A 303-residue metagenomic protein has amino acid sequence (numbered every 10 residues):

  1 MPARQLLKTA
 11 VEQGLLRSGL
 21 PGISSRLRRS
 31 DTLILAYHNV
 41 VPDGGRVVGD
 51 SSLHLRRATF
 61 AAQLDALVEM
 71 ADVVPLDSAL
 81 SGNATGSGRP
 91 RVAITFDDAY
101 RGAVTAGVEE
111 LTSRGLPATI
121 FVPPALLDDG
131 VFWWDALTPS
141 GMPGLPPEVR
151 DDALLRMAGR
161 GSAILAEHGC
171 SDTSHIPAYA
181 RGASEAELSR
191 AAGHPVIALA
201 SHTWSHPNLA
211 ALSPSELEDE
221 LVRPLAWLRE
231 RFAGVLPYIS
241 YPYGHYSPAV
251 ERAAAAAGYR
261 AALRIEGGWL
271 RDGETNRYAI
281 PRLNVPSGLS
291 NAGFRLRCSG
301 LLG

Functional and structural regions predicted by a protein language model:
M1-T95, G102, F132-W133, L137 (+3 more regions): C-terminal active-site subregion of NodB/CE4 polysaccharide deacetylases
L35-V41, T112-H245, R277-I280: Metal-dependent polysaccharide deacetylase catalytic core of the NodB/CE4 family, i.e., the active-site-bearing domain
T95-F96, A200: Generic enzyme active-site microenvironment
D97-V104, R114, T119: Conserved beta-strand->loop/alpha-helix structural units within folded catalytic cores of enzymes with alpha/beta
E110-S113, A256-A257: Glycine-rich, phosphate-binding/catalytic loops in enzymes
